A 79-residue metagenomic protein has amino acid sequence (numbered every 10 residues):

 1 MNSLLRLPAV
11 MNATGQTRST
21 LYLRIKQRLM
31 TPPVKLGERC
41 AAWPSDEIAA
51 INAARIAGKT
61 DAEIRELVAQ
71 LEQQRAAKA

Functional and structural regions predicted by a protein language model:
M1-Q27, A50-A57: Polyanion-binding surface elements
Q27-V34: Short, solvent-exposed alpha-helical "recognition" segments
R28, R39, E66-Q70: Residue-level signal for alpha-helical context at structural boundaries
V34-C40: Short Lys/Arg-enriched helix C-cap and helix-to-coil transition segments that create basic nucleic-acid-contact patches
A49-A79: A short, Lys/Arg-enriched interface patch at domain edges and termini
